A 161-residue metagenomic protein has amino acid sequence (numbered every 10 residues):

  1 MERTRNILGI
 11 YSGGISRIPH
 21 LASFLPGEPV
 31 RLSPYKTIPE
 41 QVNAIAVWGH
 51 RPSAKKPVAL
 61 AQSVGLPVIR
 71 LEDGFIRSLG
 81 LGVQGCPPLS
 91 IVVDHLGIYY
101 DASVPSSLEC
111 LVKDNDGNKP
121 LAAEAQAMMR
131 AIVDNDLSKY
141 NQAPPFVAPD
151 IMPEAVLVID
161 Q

Functional and structural regions predicted by a protein language model:
M1-Q161: Catalytic-core helical/loop segments in enzymes performing group transfer/polymerization on anionic/lipid-linked
